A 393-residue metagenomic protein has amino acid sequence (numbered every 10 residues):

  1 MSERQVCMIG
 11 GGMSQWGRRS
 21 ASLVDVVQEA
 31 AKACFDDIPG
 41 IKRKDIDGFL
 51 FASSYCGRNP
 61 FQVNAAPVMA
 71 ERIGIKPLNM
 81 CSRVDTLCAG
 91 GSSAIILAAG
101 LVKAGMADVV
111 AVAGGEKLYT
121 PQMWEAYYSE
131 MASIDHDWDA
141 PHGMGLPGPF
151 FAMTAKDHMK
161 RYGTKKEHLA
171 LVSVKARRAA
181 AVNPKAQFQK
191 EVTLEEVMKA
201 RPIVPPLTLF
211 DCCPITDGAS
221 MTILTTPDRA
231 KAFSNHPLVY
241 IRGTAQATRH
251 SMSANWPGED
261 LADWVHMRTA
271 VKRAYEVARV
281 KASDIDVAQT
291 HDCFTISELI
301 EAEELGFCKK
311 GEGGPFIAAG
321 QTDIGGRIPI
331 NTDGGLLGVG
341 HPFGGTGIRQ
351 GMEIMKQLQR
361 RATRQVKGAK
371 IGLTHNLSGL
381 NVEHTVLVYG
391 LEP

Functional and structural regions predicted by a protein language model:
M1-A89, L97, H158-K165, Q187-T193 (+3 more regions): Conserved active-site "lid/cap" helical segment
M1-V24, R161, A170-L171, P202-T269 (+7 more regions): Condensing-enzyme catalytic core mediating Claisen C-C bond formation in acyl metabolism
S2-R4, C56-V109, K117-M123, Y127-F150 (+4 more regions): Conserved catalytic cysteine-centered active-site region of acyl-thioester-dependent Claisen-condensing enzymes
G12-Q15, A52-C56, T86-G90, A113-Y119 (+6 more regions): Acidic, glycine-rich active-site loops and adjacent beta-strand->loop/helix elements that engage anionic groups
R43-S53, M80-D85, V110-G114, E167-V174 (+5 more regions): Beta-strand segments within the central parallel beta-sheet cores of soluble alpha/beta enzyme folds
C56-N64, S253-G258, D292-P315, P342 (+1 more regions): Short glycine/threonine-rich loop-to-helix capping motif typified by GTGT followed within a few residues by an Asp-Pro
D85-E116, P149-V182, T222-D228, P342-A362: Active-site-proximal alpha-helical scaffold in enzymes
D260-R268, K272-T295, E304-F307, G338-V339: Extended C-terminal subregions enriched in glycine
